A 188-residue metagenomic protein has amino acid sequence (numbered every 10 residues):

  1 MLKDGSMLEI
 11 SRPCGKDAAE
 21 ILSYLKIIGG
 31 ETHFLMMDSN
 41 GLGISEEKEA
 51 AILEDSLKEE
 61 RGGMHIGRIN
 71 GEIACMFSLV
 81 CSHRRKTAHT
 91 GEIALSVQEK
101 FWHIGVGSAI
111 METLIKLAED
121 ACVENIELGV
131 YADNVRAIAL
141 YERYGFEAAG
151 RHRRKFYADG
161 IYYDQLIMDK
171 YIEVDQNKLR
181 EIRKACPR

Functional and structural regions predicted by a protein language model:
M1-D4, I161-R188: Terminal substrate-recognition subdomain of acyl/acetyltransferases
S6-L8, N70-M76, Y163: Glycine-rich phosphate/pyrophosphate-binding loop shared by adenosine-nucleotide-utilizing enzymes
L8-S23: A short beta-loop-alpha structural element at the N-terminal edge of CoA-dependent acyl/N-acetyltransferase catalytic
G29, G41-Q98, M111-E112, L117 (+2 more regions): Acetyl-CoA-dependent GNAT
L95-K100, I104, A132-D133: Active-site acidic-Proline motif in GNAT/NAT acetyltransferases
G107, M111, D133-A137, R154-D159: Short glycine/proline-centered loop/turn elements that form peptide/ligand docking sites
M111, A118-G129: Conserved GNAT acetyl-CoA-binding A-motif
E127-Y131, E142, E147-Y163: Conserved catalytic-core motifs of GNAT/GCN5-like acyltransferases
